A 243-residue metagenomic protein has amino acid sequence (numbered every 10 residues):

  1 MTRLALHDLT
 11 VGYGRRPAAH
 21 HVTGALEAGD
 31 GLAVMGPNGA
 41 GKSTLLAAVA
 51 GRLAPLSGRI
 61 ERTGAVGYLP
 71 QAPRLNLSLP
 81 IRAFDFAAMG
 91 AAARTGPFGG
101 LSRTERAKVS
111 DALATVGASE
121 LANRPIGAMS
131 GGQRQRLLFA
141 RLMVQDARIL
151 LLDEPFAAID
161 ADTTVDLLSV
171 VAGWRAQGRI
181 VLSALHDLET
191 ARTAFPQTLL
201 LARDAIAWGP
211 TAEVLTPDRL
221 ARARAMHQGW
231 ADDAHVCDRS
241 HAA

Functional and structural regions predicted by a protein language model:
A50: Helix-to-loop junction immediately C-terminal to a conserved catalytic motif
R103-L121: Conserved ABC ATPase "signature" region
P125-M129: Conserved ABC ATPase signature
L150-E154: Catalytic Walker B motif of ABC-type/P-loop ATPase nucleotide-binding domains
L185-H186: H-loop/switch region of ABC-family ATPase nucleotide-binding domains
Q197-T211: H-loop (His-switch) and adjacent beta-strand-loop-beta switch element of ABC-type ATPase nucleotide-binding domains
A212-A243: ABC ATPase nucleotide-binding domains
